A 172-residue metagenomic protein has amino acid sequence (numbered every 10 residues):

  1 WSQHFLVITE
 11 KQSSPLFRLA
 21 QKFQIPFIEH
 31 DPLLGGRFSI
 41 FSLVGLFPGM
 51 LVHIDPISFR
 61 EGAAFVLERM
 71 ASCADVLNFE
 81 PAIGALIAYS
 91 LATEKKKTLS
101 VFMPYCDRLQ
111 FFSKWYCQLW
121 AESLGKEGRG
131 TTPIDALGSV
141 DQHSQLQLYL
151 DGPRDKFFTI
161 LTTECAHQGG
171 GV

Functional and structural regions predicted by a protein language model:
W1-G170: Active-site phosphate/pyrophosphate-binding segments
